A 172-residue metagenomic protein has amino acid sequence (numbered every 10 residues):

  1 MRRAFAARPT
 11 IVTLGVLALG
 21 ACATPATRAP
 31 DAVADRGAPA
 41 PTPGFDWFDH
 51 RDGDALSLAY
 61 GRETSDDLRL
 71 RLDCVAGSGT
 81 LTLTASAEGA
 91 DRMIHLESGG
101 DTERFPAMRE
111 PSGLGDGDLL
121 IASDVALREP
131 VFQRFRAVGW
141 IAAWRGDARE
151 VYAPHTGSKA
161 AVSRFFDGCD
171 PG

Functional and structural regions predicted by a protein language model:
M1-V12: Bacterial N-terminal signal peptides that target proteins for export
A18-A21: C-terminal motif of bacterial Sec signal peptides marking the signal peptidase cleavage site
A23-P39: Short, low-complexity, disordered segments immediately C-terminal to signal peptides in bacterial exported proteins
T24-A26, T102-G172: Internal interaction segment
P39-D67: Transition segment at domain starts
G53-E63, L81-A85, D118-V125: Generic recognition of long tandem-repeat/solenoid scaffolds
R62-R92: Short, surface-exposed binding/anchoring microloops in extracellular/periplasmic proteins
R92-R104: Extended low-complexity, serine/threonine- and proline-enriched intrinsically disordered segments
